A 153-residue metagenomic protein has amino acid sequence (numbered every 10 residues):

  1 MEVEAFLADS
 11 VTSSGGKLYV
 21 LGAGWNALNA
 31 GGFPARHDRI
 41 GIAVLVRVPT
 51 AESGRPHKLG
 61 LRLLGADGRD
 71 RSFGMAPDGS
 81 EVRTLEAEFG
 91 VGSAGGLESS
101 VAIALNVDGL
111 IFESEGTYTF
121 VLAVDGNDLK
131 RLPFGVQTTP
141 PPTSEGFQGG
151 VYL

Functional and structural regions predicted by a protein language model:
E2-E115, V121-V124, D128-L153: Contiguous segments within soluble domain cores/interaction surfaces
